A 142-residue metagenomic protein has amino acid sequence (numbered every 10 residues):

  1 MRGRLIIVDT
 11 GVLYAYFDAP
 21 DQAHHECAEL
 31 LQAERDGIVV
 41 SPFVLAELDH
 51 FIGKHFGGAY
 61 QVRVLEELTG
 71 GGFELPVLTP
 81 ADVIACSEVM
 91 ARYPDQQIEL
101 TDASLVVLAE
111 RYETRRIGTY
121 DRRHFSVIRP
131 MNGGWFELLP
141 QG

Functional and structural regions predicted by a protein language model:
M1-L5, V106, E110-G142: Acidic, PIN/NYN-like endoribonuclease modules and their adjacent C-terminal/linker elements
M1-V40, G53-L65, M131-N132, G142: Short, well-structured N-terminal submotif of metal-dependent ribonuclease cores
D9, E47, D102, D121: Acidic active-site catalytic centers that drive phospho-/nucleotidyl reactions and related ester hydrolyses
G11-V12, F43, A81, R123: Alpha-helix/helix-capping structural signal
Y16, A33-E34, F51-H55, G71-E74 (+1 more regions): Alpha-helix C-capping/helix-to-loop hinge sites
E67-T69, E74-T79, S87, P94 (+1 more regions): Short acidic, glycine/proline-enriched helix-loop-strand junctions
E74-Y120: Active-site neighborhoods of divalent-metal-dependent phosphate/nucleic-acid chemistry enzymes
